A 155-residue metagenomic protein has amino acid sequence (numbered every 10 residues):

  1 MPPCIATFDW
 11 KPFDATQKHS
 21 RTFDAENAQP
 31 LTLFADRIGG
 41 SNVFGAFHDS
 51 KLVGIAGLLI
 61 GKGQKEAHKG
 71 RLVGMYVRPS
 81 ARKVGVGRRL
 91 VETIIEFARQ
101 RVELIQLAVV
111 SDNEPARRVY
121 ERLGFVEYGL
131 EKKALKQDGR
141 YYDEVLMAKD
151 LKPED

Functional and structural regions predicted by a protein language model:
M1-W10: A short beta-loop-alpha structural element at the N-terminal edge of CoA-dependent acyl/N-acetyltransferase catalytic
W10-S80, V91-T93, F97, D150-E154: Acetyl-CoA-dependent GNAT
K65, G74, R78-E92, V110-R118 (+1 more regions): Conserved glycine-rich acetyl-CoA-binding loop
A98-A108: Conserved GNAT acetyl-CoA-binding A-motif
Q106-V110, E121, V126-D143: Conserved catalytic-core motifs of GNAT/GCN5-like acyltransferases
R140-D155: Terminal substrate-recognition subdomain of acyl/acetyltransferases
